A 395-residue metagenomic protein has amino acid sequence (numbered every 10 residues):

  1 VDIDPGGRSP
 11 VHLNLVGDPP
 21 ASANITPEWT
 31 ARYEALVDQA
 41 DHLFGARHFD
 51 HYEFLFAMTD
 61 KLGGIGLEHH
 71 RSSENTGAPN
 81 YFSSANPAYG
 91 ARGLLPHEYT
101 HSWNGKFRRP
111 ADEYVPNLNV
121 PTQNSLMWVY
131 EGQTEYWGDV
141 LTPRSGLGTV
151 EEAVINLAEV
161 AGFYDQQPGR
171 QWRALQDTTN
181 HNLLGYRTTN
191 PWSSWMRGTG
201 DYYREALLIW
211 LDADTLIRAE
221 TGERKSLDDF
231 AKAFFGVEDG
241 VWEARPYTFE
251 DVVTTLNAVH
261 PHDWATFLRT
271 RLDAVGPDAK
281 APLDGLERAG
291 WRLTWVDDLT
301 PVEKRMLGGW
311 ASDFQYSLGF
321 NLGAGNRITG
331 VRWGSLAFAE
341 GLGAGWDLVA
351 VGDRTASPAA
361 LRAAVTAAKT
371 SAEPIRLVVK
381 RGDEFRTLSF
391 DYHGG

Functional and structural regions predicted by a protein language model:
V1-P10, N180-L184: Active-site cores of enzymes that catalyze phosphoryl transfer or operate on phosphate-rich substrates
D4-M127, Q133: Juxtacatalytic substrate-recognition/specificity segment
A23-A35, A85-G90, L94, N124-W128 (+9 more regions): Soluble non-cytosolic domains of exported or imported proteins
D38-G45, T100, N104, R108 (+9 more regions): Sec-exported extracytoplasmic/periplasmic mature domains
G63-G64, V365-A367: Short proline/glycine-enriched turn/loop segments at secondary-structure junctions
R109-N117, P121-Y203, E220, G236-V241: Acidic/His/Gly-enriched intrinsically disordered linker/tail segments that often contain short helix/coil "MoRF-like"
E151-N156, T189-A289: Amphipathic alpha-helical substructures
D239-A350, R354-T366, E373-G395: Beta/coil-rich, acidic/histidine-enriched accessory regions frequently appended to metallopeptidases
